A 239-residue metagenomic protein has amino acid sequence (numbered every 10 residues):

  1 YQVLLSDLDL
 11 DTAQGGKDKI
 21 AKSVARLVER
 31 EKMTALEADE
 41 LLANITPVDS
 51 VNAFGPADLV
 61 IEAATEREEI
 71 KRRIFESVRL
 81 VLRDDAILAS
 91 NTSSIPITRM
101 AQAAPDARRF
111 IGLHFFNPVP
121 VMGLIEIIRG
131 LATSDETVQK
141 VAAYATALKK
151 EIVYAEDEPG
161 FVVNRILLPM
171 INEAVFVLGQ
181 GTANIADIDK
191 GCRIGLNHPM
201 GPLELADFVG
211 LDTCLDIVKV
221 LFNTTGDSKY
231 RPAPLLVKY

Functional and structural regions predicted by a protein language model:
Y1, E136-Q139, T146-D157, F176-Q180 (+1 more regions): NAD(P)-dependent Rossmann-like dehydrogenase/reductase catalytic/cofactor-binding core
L4: Conserved beta-strand positions in the Rossmann-like core of class I SAM-dependent methyltransferases
L8-G15, R26-L88, S94-P96: Rossmann-like NAD(P)-binding element
G16, I20, V78, M100-A101 (+1 more regions): Hydrophobic packing residues within well-ordered alpha-helices of enzyme cores
I20, I45, V60-A63, A89 (+5 more regions): Buried hydrophobic positions in well-ordered alpha/beta secondary-structure cores of metabolic enzymes
A21-E31, I61, R79-L82, A104 (+5 more regions): Structural signal for hydrophobic packing residues in well-ordered secondary-structure cores of soluble enzyme domains
I87-D157, F161-R165: Rossmann-fold dinucleotide-binding core
